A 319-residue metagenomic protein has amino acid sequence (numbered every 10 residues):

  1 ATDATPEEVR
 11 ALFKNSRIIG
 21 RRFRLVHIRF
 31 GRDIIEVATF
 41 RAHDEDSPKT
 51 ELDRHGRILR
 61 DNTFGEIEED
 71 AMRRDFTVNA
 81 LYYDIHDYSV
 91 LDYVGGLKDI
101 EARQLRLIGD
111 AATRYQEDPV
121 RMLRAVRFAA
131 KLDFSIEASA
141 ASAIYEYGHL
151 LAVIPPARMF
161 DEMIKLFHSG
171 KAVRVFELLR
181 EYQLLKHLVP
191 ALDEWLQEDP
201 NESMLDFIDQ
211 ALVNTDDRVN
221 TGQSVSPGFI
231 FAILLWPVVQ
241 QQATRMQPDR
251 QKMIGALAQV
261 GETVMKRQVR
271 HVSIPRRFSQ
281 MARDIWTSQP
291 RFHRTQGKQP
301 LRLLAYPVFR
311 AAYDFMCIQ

Functional and structural regions predicted by a protein language model:
A1-Q319: Catalytic cores of the polymerase beta-like nucleotidyltransferase superfamily and closely associated nucleotide
